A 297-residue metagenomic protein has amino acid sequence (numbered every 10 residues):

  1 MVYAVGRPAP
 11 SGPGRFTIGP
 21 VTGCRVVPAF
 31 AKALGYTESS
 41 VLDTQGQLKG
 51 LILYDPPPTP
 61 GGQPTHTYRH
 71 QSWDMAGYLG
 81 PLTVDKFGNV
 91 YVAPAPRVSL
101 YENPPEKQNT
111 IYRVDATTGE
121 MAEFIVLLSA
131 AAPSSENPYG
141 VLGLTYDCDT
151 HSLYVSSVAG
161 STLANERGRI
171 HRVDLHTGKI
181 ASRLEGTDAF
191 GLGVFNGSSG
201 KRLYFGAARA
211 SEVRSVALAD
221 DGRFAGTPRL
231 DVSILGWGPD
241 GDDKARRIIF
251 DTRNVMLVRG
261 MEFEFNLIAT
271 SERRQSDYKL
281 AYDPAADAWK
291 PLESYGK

Functional and structural regions predicted by a protein language model:
G35-D43, N89-V92, S152-V155, K201-G206 (+1 more regions): Conserved beta-propeller blade signature
Y36-S72, P94-K107, V114-T117: Beta-propeller domains
Q45-L48, Y101-Q108, S161-G168, A208-R209 (+1 more regions): Short, solvent-exposed loop/turn segments at conserved positions within beta-propeller repeat blades
I52-Y54, E106-G119, R167-H176, E272-D287: Beta-propeller blade signature
P57-M75, T118-Y139, L184-F190, A225-D243 (+1 more regions): Surface-exposed loop and turn segments in beta-propeller and other repeat-based domains that flank or scaffold
V84-F87, Y146-T150, N196-G200, D251-T252: Residue-level detector of Asp-centered blade-edge/turn motifs that repeat once per structural unit in beta-propeller
A95-V98, V158-S161, R209, M261-F263: Residue-level signature of beta-propeller blades and closely related beta-rich strand-turn architectures in secreted
